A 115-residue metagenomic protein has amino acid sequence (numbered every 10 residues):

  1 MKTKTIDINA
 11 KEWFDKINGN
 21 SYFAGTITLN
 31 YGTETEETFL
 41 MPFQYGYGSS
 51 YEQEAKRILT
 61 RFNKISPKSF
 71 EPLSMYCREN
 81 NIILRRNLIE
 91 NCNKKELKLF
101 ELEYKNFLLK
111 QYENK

Functional and structural regions predicted by a protein language model:
M1-K115: Catalytic phosphate/metal-binding cores of nucleic-acid and nucleotide-processing enzymes, i.e., regions that mediate
